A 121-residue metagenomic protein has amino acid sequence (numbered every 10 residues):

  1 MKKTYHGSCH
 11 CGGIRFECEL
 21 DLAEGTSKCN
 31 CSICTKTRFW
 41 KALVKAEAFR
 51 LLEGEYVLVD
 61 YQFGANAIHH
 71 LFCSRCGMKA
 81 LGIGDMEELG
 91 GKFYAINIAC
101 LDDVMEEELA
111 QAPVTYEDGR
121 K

Functional and structural regions predicted by a protein language model:
M1-S8, G13-K121: A short Gly-Trp-Pro
